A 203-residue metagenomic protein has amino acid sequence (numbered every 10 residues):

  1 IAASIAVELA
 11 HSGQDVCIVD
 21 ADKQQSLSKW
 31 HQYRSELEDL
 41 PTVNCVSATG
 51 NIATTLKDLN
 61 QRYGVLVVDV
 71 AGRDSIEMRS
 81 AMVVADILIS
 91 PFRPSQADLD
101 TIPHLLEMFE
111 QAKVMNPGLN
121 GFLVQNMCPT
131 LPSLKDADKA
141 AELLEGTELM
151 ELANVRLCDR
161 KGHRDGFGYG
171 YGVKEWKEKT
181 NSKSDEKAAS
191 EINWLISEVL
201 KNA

Functional and structural regions predicted by a protein language model:
I1-A3, I102-P103: Motif I (Walker A/P-loop) of helicase-class P-loop NTPases
A3-I76, M115, F167-G168: P-loop/Walker-type NTP enzyme "switch/lid" segment
I18, V68, S90, L123-Q125: Structural beta-sheet core signal
S75-Q96: Inter-motif core of Ras-like GTPase G domains
R93, N120-A137, V155-G166: G-domain G4 guanine-recognition motif of GTPases
L99-G118: Conserved C-terminal guanine-recognition region of P-loop GTPase G domains, centered on the G4
A141-K174: Beta-strand-loop-alpha "switch" segments that mediate conformational coupling across diverse proteins
D165-N193: Inter-lobe coupling/hinge region of RecA-like P-loop helicase motors
